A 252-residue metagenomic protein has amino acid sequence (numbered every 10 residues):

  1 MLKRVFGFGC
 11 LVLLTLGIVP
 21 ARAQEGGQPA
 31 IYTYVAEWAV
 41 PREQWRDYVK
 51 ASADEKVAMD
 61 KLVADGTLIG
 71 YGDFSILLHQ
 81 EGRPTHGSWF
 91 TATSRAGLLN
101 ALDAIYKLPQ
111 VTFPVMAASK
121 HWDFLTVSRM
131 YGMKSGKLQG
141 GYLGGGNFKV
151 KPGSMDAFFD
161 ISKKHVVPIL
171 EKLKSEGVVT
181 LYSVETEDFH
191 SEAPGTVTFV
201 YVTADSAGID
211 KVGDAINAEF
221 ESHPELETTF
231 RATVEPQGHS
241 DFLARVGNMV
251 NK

Functional and structural regions predicted by a protein language model:
M1-R4: Positively charged n-region of N-terminal signal peptides that target proteins for export
F6-G7, F189: Generic early N-terminus positional signal peaking at residue ~5-7
G7-G17: Bacterial N-terminal signal peptides
R22-K252: Short S/T/G/P-rich N-terminal loop/turn motif that feeds into the first structured element of a domain
